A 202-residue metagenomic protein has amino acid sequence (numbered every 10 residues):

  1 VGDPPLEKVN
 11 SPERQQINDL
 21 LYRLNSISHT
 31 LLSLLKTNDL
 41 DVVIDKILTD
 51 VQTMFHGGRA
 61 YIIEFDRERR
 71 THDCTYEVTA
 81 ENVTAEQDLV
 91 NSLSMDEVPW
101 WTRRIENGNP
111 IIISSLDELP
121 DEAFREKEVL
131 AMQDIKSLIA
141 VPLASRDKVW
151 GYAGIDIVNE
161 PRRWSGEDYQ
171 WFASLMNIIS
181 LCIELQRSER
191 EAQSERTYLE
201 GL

Functional and structural regions predicted by a protein language model:
V1-V42, T53, R190-L202: Signal-transmission linkers at sensory-effector interfaces
L31-D39, I47-H56, I62-D66, L130-A131: Short regulatory alpha-helical segment in sensory/regulatory domains of signaling proteins that mediates
T49-Q52, Y61-N109: GAF sensory/regulatory domain recognition with acknowledged cross-activation on helical regulatory dimers
S114-S137, N159: Signal-transducing coupling segments at domain and membrane junctions
K136-A144: A short, aliphatic-rich beta-strand micro-motif
G151-R163: Short beta-strand-to-loop transition segments that serve as allosteric relay/switch motifs in sensory/regulatory domains
A173-S180: Allosteric cytosolic regulatory segments
